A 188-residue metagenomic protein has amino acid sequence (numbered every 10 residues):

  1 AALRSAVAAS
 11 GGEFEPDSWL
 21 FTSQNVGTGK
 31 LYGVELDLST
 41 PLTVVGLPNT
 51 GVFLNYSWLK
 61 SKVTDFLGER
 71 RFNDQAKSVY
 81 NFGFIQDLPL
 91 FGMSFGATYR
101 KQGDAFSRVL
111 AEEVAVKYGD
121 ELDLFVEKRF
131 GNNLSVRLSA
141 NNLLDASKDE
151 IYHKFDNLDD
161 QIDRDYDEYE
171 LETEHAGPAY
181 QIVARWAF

Functional and structural regions predicted by a protein language model:
A1, D17-S18, T64-G68, S107-V109 (+2 more regions): Outer-membrane beta-barrel and related beta-rich outer-membrane complex signature in Gram-negative bacteria
A2-A105: Gram-negative outer-membrane beta-barrel transporters
S23, E112, D167-L171: Short, P/G- and charge-enriched loop/turn segments at secondary-structure junctions
V26-G27, E112-V116: Outer-membrane beta-barrel proteins
S78-L88, L122-V126, I182-A184: Feature captures outer-membrane beta-barrel proteins of Gram-negative bacteria and organelles
K101-F106, K128-F188: C-terminal beta-signal and adjacent terminal beta-strands/loops of Gram-negative outer-membrane beta-barrel proteins
